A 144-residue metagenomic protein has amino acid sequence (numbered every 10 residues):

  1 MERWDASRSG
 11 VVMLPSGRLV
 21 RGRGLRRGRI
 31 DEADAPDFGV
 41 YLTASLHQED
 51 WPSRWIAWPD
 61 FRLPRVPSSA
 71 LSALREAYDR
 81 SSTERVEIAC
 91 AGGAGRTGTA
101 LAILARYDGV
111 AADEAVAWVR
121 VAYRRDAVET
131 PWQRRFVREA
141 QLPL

Functional and structural regions predicted by a protein language model:
M1-E87, T99-L144: Cys-dependent protein tyrosine phosphatase-like superfamily
C90: Short cysteine clusters
G93: Conserved G/P- and acidic residue-centered "switch" motifs that form tight phosphate/ATP-binding loops in soluble
R96: Conserved SAM/SAH-binding loop-helix junction of Class I S-adenosyl-L-methionine-dependent methyltransferases
